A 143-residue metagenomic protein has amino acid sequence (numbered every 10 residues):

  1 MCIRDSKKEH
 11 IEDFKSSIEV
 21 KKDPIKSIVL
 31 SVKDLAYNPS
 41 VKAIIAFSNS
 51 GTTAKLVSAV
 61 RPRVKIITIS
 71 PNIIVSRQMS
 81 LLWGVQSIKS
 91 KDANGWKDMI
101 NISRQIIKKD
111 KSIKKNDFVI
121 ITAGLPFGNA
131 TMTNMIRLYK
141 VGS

Functional and structural regions predicted by a protein language model:
M1-D5: Conserved small/polar residues in nucleotide/adenosyl-binding loops
H10-K21: Long, amphipathic alpha-helical stalk/connector segments used for oligomerization, subunit docking, or mechanical
S27-V41, N101-K111, D117: Phosphate-interacting basic helix/loop segments used at nucleotide- and nucleic-acid interfaces
V29-L30, K42-I45, S50-K55, A59-K65: Conserved mixed alpha/beta catalytic, RNA-binding, or beta-rich assembly cores of soluble enzyme, regulatory
K42-I45, V64-I67, V85-I88, D117-I120 (+1 more regions): Structural motif
N49, S58-V64, L81-V85, Q105-I106 (+1 more regions): Short, solvent-exposed amphipathic alpha-helical segments in soluble enzyme and RNA/protein-processing domains
T53-K55, R61-D98: Nucleotide-binding motor/catalytic cores of P-loop/tubulin-like NTPases across gene-expression machines
I100, R104, K108, K114-F127 (+1 more regions): C-terminal binding/interaction regions
